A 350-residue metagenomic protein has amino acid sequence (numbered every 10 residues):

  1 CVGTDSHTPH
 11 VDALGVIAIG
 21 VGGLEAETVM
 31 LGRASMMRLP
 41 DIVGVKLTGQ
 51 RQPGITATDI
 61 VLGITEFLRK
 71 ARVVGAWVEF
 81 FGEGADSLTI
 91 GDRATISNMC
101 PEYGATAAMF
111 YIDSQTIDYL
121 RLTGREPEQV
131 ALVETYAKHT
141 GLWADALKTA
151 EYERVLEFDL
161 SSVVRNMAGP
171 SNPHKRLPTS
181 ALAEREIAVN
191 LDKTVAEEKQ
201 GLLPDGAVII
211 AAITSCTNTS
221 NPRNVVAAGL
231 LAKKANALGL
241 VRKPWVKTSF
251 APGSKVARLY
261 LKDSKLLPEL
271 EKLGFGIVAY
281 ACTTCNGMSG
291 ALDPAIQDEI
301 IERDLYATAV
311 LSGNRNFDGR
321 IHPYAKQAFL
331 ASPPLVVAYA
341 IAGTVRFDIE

Functional and structural regions predicted by a protein language model:
C1-A144, A232-P244, G276-E350: Mobile "lid/hinge" segments at catalytic clefts and subdomain interfaces of large enzymes
V2, H10, L156-K265, E269: Non-catalytic terminal/interface segments that mediate subunit docking, oligomerization, and allosteric communication
G104-A105, M109, S114-A212, V345-E350: Conserved acidic/glycine
